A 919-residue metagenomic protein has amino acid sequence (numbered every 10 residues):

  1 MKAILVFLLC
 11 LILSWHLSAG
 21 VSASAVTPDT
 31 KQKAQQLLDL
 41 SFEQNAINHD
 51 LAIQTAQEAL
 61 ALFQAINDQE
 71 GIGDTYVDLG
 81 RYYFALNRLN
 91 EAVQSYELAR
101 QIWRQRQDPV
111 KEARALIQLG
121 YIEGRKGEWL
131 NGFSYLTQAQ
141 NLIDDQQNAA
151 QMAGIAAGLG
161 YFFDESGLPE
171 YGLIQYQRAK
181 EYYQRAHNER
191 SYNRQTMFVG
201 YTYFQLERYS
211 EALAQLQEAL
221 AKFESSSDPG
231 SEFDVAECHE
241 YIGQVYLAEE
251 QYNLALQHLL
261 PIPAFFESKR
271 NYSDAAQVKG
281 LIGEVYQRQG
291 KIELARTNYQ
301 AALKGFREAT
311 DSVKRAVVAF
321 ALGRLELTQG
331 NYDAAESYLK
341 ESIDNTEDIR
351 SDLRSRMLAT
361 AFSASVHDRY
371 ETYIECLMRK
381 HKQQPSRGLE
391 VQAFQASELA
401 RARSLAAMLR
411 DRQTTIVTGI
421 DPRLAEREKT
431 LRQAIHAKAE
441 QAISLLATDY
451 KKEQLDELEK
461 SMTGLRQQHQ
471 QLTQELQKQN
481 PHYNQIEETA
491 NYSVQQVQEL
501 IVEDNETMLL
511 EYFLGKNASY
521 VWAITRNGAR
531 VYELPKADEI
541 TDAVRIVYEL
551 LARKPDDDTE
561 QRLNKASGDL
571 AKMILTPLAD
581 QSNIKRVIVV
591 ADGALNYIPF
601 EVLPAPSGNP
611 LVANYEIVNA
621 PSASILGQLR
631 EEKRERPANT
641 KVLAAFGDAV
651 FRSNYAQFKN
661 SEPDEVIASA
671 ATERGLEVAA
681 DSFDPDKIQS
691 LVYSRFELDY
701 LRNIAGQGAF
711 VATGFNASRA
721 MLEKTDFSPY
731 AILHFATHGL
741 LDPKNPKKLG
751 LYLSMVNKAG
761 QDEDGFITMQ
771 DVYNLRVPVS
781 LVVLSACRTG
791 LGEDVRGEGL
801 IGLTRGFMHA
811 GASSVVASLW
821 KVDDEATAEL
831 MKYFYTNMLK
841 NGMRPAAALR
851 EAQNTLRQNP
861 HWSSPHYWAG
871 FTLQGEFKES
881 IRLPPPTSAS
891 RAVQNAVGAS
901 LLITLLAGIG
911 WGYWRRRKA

Functional and structural regions predicted by a protein language model:
K31-Q32, E70, V110, A150 (+5 more regions): Residue signature of alpha-solenoid helical repeat architecture, marking inter-repeat boundaries and helix-start
L37, Q44, T55, L62 (+20 more regions): TPR/Sel1-like alpha-solenoid repeat signature
L60-A61, R100-I102, Q107, Q138-D144 (+7 more regions): Amphipathic alpha-helical segments of tetratricopeptide repeats
T75, T489-Q496, D558-K565, S682-K748 (+2 more regions): Functional beta-strand-loop-alpha-helix junction segments that form "active/interaction loops" within catalytic
Y96, Y176, E457-K460, G464 (+4 more regions): A domain-level signal for caspase-like cysteine endopeptidase catalytic cores and their zymogen-processing architecture
D333-N614, E631-S669, S682, A889-A919: Amphipathic alpha-helical protein-protein interaction segments
L741, P746-G750, M755-V777, V822-A919: Caspase-like cysteine protease fold
